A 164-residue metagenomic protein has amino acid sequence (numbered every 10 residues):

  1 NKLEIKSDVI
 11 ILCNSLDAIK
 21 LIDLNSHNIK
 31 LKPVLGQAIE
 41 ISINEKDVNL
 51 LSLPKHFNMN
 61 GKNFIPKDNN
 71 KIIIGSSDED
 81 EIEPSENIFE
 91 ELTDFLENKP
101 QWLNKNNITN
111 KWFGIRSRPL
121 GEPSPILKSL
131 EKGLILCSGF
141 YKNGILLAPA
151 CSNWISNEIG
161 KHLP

Functional and structural regions predicted by a protein language model:
N1: A conserved short coil-to-beta-strand element within the FAD-binding core of flavoproteins
E4-I5, F64: Short, isolated positions in well-ordered beta-strands
I5-D17, S152: Short hydrophobic core segments
I5-V9, S26, E83, S138-G139: A general structural-boundary detector
N14-K132: Active-site substrate-recognition segment that forms the wall of the catalytic cavity or substrate channel
N106-P164: C-terminal catalytic lobe of FAD-dependent flavoproteins
